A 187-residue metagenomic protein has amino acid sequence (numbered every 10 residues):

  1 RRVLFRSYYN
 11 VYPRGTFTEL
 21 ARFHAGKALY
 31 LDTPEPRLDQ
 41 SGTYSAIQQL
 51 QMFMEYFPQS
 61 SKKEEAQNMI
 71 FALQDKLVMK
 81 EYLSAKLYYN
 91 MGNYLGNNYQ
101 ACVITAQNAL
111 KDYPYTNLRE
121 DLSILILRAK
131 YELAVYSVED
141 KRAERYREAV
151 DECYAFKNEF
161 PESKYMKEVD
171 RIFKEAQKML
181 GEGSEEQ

Functional and structural regions predicted by a protein language model:
V3-L4: Short, small-residue-biased leader/transition segments that mark boundaries at the very start of proteins
Y9-L20, P36-Q40, Q51-N68, A72-K76 (+3 more regions): Short solvent-exposed coil/turn linkers within tandem alpha-helical repeat scaffolds
P13, L31-L38, V78, N90-G96 (+3 more regions): Short coil/turn linking the two alpha-helices of tandem helical-hairpin repeats
D39-Q48, M79-E81, R145-E148: Structural signature of tandem alpha-helical TPR/SEL1-like repeats, specifically the intra-repeat loop/turn
T43, Y94, Y99, A143-Y146: TPR-repeat structural position
L77-I126: Alpha-helical adaptor scaffolds
